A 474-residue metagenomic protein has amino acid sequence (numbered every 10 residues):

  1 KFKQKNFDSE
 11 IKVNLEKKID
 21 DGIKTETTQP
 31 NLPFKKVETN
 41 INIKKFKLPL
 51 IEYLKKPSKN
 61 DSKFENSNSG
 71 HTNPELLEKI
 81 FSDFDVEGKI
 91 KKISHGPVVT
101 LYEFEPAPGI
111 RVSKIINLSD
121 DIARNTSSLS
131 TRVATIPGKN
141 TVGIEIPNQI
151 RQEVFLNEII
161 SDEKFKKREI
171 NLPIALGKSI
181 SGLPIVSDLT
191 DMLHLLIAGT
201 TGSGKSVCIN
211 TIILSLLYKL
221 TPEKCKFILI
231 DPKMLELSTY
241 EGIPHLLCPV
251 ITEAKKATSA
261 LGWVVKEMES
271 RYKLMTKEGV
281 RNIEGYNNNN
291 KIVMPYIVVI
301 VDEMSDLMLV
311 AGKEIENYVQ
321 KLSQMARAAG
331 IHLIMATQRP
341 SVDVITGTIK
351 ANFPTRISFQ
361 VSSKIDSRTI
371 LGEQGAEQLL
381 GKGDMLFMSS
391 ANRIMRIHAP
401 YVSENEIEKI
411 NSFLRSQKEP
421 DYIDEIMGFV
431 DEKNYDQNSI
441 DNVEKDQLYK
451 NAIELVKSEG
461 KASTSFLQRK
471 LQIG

Functional and structural regions predicted by a protein language model:
K1-V186, D191-H194: Low-complexity, intrinsically disordered P/S/T-rich segments
N40, K44, K63-P74, K92-H95 (+13 more regions): Conserved phosphate/pyrophosphate-binding and hydrolysis machinery centered on Walker-type P-loop NTPases, extending
K45-F46, I136-T141, E145, K164-V280 (+5 more regions): P-loop NTPase catalytic phosphate-binding loop
N73, I115-L118, I212, A260 (+2 more regions): Hydrophobic side chains in well-ordered alpha-helices
L77, V319-L322, A452: Aromatic/hydrophobic pocket-lining residues that form π-stacking "cages" and hydrophobic walls in ligand
E278-E284, D424-F429: Short catalytic/ligand-gating loop segments at beta-alpha or beta-beta junctions within enzyme catalytic domains
S389-G474: Conserved alpha/beta core segments of nucleic-acid transaction machinery
